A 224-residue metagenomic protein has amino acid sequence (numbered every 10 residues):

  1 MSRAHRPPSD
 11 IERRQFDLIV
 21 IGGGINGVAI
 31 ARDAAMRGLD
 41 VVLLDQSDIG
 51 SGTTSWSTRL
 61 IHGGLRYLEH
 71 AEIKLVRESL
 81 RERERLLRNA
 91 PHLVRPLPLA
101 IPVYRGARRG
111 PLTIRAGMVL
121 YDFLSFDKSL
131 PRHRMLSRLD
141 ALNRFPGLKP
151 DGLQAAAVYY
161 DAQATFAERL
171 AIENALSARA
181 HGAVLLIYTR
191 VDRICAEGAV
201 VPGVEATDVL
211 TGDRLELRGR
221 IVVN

Functional and structural regions predicted by a protein language model:
M1-L18, D33-R37: Extreme N-terminal leader/targeting segments of oxidoreductases
R14-F16, L210-I221: Core beta-strand elements of the Rossmann-like FAD/NAD(P) dinucleotide-binding domain in flavoenzyme oxidoreductases
G22-G24, Q46: Glycine-rich Rossmann-fold phosphate-binding loop(s) that bind the pyrophosphate of adenine dinucleotide cofactors
G27: N-terminal Rossmann-fold NAD(P) dinucleotide-binding loop
A35-W56: Glycine-rich FAD pyrophosphate-binding loop
R59-R144: Dinucleotide-binding Rossmann-like beta1-alpha1 core, especially the glycine-rich loop that anchors the ADP
L142-H181, V201-E205, D213-L217: Helix-loop-beta segment of a Rossmann-like dinucleotide-binding subdomain
I187-P202: A conserved short coil-to-beta-strand element within the FAD-binding core of flavoproteins
